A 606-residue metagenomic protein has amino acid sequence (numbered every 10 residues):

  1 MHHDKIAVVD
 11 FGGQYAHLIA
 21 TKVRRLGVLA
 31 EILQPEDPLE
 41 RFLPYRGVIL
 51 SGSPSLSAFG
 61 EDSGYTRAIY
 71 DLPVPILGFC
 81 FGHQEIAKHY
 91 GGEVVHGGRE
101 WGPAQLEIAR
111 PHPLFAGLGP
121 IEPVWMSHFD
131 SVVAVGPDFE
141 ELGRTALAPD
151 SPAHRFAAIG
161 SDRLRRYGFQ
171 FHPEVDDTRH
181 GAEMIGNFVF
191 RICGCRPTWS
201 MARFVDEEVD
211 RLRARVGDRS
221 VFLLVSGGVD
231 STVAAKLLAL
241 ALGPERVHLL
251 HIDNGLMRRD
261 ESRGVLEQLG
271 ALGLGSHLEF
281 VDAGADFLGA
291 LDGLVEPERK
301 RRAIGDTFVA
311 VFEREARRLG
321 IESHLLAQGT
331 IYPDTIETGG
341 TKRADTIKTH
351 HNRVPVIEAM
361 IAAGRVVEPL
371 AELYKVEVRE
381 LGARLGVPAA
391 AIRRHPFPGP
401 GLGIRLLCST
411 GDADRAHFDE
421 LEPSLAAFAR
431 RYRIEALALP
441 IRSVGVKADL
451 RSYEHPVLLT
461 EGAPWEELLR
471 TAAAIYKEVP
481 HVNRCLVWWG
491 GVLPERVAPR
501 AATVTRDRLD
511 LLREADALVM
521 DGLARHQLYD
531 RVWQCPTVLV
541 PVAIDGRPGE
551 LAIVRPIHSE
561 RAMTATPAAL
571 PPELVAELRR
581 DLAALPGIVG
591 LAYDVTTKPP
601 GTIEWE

Functional and structural regions predicted by a protein language model:
M1, R41-P44, L212-R219: Glycine-rich phosphate/diphosphate-binding loops that line cofactor/substrate pockets in enzymes
H3-V8, G13-F79, H83-Q84, Y90 (+1 more regions): Flexible gly/pro-rich beta->alpha loop and the following alpha-helix that scaffold active-site loops
G27-E36, A58-G60, Q105-I108, R144-T145 (+2 more regions): Short gly/ser/thr-rich secondary-structure transition/capping motifs
F42-L43, Y70, V132, V216 (+1 more regions): A short, aliphatic-rich alpha-helical micro-motif
I49-S51, R110, A327: Structural motif
S63-F79, Q84-R179: Pocket-forming structural segment of enzyme catalytic cores
G119, A146-H154, T178, A182-W199 (+1 more regions): Cysteine-centered catalytic environments shared across enzyme families
R191-E606: ATP/NTP-dependent adenylation/nucleotidyl-transfer catalytic domains that generate, transfer, or process NMP-activated
